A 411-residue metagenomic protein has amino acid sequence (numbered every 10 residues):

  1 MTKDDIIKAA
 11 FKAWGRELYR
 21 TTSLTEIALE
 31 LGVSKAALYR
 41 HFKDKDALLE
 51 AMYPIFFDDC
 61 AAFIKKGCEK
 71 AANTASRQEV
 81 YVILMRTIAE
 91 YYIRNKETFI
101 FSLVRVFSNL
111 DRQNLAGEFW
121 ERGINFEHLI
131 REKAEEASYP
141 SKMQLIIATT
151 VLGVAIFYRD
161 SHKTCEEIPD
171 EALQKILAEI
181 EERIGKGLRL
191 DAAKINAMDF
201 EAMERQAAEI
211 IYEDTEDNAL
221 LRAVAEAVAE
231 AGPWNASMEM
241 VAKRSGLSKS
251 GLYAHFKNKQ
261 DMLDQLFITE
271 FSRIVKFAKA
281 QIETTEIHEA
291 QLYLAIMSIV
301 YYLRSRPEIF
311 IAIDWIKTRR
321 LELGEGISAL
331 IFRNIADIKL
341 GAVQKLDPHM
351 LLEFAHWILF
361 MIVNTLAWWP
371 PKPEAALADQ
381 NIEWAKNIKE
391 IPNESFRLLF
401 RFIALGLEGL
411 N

Functional and structural regions predicted by a protein language model:
D4, K8, T215-N218, R222: Short alpha-helical elements of helix-turn-helix
D5, A9, A13-A47, A51 (+2 more regions): Helix-turn-helix
L49-F56, L263-E270: Alpha-helical DNA-contacting segments of helix-turn-helix folds
A51, K65-R94, K279-S305: Hydrophobic alpha-helical connector segments
Q78, V82-T164, P169-D170, Q174-R183: DNA-contacting interfaces and partner/effector-binding or oligomerization modules in DNA-centric proteins
A89-A116, H128, Y158-D160, V300-E325 (+1 more regions): Amphipathic alpha-helical segments used for helix-helix packing
L110-E136, M143-L145, R320-W357, E390 (+1 more regions): Amphipathic alpha-helical packing segments from all-alpha helical-bundle domains
A134-R183, L188-F200, V343-R401, L410-N411: Hydrophobic/aromatic-rich alpha-helical bundle segments in the mid-to-C-terminal region
